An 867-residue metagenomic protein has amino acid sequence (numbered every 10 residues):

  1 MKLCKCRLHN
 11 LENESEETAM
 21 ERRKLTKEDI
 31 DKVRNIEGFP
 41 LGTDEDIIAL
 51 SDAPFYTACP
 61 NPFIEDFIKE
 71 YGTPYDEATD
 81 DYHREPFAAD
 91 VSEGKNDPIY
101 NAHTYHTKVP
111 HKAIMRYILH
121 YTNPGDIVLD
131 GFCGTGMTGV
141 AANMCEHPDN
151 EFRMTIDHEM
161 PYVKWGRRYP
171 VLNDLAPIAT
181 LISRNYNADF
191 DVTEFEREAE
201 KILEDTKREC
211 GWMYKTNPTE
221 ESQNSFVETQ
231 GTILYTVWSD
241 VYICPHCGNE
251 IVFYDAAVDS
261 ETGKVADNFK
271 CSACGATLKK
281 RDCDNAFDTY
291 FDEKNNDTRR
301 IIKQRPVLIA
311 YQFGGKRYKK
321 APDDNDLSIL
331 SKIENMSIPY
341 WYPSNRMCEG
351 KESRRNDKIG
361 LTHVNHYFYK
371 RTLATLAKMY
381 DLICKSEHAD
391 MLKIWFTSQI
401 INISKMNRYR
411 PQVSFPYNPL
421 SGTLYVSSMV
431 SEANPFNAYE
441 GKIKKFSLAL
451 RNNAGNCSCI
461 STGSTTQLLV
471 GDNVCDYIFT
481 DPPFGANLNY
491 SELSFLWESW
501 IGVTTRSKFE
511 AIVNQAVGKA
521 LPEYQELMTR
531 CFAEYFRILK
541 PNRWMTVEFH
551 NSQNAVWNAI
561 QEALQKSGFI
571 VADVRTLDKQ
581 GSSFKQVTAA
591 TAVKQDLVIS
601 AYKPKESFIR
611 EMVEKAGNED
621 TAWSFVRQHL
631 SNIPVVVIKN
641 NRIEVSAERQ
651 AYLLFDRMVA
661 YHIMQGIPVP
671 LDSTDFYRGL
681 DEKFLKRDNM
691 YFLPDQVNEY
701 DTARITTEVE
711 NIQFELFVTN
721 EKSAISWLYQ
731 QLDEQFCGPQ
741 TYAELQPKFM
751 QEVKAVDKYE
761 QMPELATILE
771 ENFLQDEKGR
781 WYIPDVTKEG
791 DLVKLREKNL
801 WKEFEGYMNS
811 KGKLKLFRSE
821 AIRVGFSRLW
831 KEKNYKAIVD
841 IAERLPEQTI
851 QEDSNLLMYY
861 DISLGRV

Functional and structural regions predicted by a protein language model:
C4-C6: Cysteine-centered motifs
S15, A19-G131, G139-V474, Y490-V517 (+7 more regions): Nucleic-acid modification enzymes, centered on SAM-dependent nucleic-acid methyltransferases
T135: Conserved SAM/SAH-binding loop
I478-F479: Hydrophobic beta-strand segment of the Class I
Q525-P541, K566: A short glycine-rich, Lys/Arg-flanked "PGG" loop and its adjoining helix->strand segment in the class I
R543-F549: Conserved beta-strand signature within the Rossmann-like core of class I S-adenosyl-L-methionine
